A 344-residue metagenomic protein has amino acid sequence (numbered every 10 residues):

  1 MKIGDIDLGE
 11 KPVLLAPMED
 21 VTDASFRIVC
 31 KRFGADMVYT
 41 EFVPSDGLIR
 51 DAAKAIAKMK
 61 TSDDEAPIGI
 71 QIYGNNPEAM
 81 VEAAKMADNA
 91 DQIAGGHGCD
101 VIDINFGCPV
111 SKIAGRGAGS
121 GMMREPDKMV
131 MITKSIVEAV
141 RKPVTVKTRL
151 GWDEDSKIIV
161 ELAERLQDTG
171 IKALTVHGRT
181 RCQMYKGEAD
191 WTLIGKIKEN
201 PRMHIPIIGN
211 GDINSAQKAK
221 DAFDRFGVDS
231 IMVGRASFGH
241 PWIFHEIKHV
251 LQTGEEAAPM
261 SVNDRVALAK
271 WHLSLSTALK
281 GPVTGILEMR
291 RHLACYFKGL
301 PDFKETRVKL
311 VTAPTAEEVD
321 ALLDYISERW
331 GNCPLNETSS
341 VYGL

Functional and structural regions predicted by a protein language model:
M1-G4, G9, E19, A24-S25 (+6 more regions): Alpha/beta catalytic cores of nucleotide-metabolism and tRNA/nucleoside-modifying enzymes
M1-G4, G9, M18-A94: Glycine-rich, positively charged N-terminal anion/phosphate-binding segment
V13-A16, V38-T40, I68-I72, I102-I104 (+4 more regions): Hydrophobic faces of well-ordered beta-strands that scaffold small-molecule active sites in alpha/beta enzyme cores
M18, M80, F106, M122-M123 (+1 more regions): Methionine-biased hydrophobic packing positions in alpha-helices, especially within tandem helical repeat solenoids
M18-D20, V43-S45, Y73-N75, G107-P109 (+4 more regions): Active-site beta-loop-alpha junctions enriched in small/polar residues
C30, C108, V341: Functionally engaged cysteine thiol sites
V81-A118, P126-I205: Alpha/beta enzyme core
